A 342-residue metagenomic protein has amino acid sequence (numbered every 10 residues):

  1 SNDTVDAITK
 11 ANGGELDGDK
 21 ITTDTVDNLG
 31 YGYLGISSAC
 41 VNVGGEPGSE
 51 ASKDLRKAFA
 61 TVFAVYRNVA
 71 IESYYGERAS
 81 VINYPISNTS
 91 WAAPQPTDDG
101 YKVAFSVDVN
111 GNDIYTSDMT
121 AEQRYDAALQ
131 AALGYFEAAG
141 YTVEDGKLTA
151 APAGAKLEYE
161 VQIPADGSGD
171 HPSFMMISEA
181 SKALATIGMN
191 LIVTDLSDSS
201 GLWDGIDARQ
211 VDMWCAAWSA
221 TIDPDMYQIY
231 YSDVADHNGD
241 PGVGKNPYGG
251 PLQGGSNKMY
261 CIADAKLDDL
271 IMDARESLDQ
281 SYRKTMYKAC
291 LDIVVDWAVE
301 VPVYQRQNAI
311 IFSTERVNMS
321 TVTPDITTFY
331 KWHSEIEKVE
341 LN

Functional and structural regions predicted by a protein language model:
S1-I8: Ligand-site clamp/hinge motif
D6, L34, K53, K57-T61 (+7 more regions): Solvent-exposed, polar/charged alpha-helical surfaces in well-ordered, non-transmembrane soluble domains, broadly
K10-V26, G35-E50, N88-A127, D145-K156 (+3 more regions): Short, solvent-exposed loop/beta-turn-alpha elements that line the ligand-binding surface or hinge of extracytoplasmic
D17-K20, D54-K57, A64-Y66, K156-E158 (+3 more regions): Loop/turn elements at helix/coil->beta-strand transitions in domains of secreted/extracellular proteins
T23-T25, G32-S37, A58-T61, V69-A70 (+4 more regions): Structural recognition of the beta-strand scaffold that forms the well-ordered cores of secreted hydrolase catalytic
E50-K182, A289, E337-N342: Append "and occasionally in soluble cytosolic enzymes with long acidic Gly/Pro-rich linkers
N68-S73, A139-D166, A217, D268-F312: Bilobed periplasmic-binding protein-like "clamshell/Venus-flytrap" ligand-binding domains
V161, A183-P247: Periplasmic binding protein-like
